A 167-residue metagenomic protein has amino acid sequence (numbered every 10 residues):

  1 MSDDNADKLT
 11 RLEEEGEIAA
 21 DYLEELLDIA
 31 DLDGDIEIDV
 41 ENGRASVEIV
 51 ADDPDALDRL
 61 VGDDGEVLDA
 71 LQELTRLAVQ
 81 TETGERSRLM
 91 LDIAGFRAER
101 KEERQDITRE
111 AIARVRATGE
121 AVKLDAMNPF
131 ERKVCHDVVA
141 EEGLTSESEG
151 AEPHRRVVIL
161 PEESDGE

Functional and structural regions predicted by a protein language model:
M1-E167: RNA-contacting regions in translation and RNA-metabolism proteins, encompassing KH/S1 modules where present
